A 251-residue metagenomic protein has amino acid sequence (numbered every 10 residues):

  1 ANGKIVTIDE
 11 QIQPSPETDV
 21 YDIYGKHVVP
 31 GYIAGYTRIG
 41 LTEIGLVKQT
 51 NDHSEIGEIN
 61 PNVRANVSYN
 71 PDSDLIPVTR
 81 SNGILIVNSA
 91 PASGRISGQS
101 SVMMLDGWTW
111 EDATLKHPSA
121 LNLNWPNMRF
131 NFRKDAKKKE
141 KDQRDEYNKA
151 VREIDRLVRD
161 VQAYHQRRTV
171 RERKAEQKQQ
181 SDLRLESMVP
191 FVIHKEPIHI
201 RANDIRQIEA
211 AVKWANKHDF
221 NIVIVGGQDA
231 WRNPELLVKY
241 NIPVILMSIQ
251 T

Functional and structural regions predicted by a protein language model:
A1-V29: Histidine-rich, glycine-flanked metal-binding segment
K26-N82, V87-A90: Metal-associated gating/positioning segment near the N- to mid-region
I33, H199, V223-V225, I245: Structural detector of well-ordered beta-strand residues that form the stable sheet scaffold of enzyme domains
R80-I222: Polyanionic/metal-chelating signatures
P91, I245-Q250: Short acidic/histidine-rich active-site segments
A215-N221, V238-I245: Glycine-enriched alpha-helix->loop->beta-strand junction motifs that scaffold or abut catalytic
G227-D229, S248-T251: Short, acidic/turn-prone active-site loops that include or flank metal/cofactor- and phosphate-binding residues
D229-K239: Active-site-adjacent beta->alpha loops and helix N-cap segments on the catalytic face of soluble alpha/beta enzymes
